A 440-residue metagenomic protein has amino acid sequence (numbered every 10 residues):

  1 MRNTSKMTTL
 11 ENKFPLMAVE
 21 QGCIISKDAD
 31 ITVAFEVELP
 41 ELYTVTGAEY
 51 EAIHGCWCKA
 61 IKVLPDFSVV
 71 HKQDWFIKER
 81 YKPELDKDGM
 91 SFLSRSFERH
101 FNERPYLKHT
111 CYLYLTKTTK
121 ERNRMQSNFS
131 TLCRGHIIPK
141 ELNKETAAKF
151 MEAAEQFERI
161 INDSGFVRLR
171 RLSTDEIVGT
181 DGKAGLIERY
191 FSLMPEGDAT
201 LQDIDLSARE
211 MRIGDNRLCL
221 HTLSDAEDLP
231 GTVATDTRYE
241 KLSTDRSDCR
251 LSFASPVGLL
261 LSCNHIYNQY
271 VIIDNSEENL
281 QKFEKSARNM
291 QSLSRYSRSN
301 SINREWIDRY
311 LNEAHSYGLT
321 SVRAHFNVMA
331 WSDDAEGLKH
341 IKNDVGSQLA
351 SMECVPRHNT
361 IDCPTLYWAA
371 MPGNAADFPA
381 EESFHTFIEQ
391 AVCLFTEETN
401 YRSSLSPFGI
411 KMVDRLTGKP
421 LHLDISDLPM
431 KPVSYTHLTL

Functional and structural regions predicted by a protein language model:
M1-E398: Extended, folded cores of ATP/NTP-driven motor/assembly subunits in large transport and secretion machines
T320-V322, R415, P429: A structural signal for short secondary-structure junctions
Y401-L423: N-terminal pre-Walker A segment at the start of P-loop NTPase domains
K419, P429-V433: Pre-Walker A (Motif I) flank of P-loop NTPase domains
T436-L440: Conserved small/polar residues in nucleotide/adenosyl-binding loops
